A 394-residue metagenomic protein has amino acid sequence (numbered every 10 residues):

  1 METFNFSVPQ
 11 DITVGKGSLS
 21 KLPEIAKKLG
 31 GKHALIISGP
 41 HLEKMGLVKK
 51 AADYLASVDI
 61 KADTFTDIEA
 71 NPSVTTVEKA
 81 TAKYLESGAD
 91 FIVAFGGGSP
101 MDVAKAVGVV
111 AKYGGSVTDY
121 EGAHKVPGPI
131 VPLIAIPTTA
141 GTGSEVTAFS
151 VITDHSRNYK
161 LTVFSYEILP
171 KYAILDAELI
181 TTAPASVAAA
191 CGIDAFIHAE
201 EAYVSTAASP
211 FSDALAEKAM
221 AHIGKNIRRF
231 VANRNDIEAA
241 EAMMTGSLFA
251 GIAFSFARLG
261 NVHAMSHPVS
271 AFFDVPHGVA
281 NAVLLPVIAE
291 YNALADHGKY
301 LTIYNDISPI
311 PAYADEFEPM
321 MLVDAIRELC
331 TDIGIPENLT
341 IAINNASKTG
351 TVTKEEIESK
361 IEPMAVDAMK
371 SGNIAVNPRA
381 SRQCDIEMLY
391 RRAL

Functional and structural regions predicted by a protein language model:
M1-L29: N-terminal amphipathic/basic leader segments beginning at the initiator methionine
L19-L22, K44-L47, V74-T75, S99-K105 (+3 more regions): Short glycine/serine/threonine-rich phosphate/pyrophosphate-binding segments that cradle anionic phosphate groups
S20-L35, Y54-V58, E86: Glycine-rich phosphate/diphosphate-binding loops that line cofactor/substrate pockets in enzymes
E43-G115, R229-A240: N-terminal small/polar loop signature for handling phosphorylated ligands or for N-terminal nucleophile
K112-A208, K299-T302, D306: A glycine/threonine-rich phosphate-anchoring loop and its flanking beta-alpha core in nucleotide/phosphate-binding
A202-E328: Active-site segments that bind and position negatively charged phosphate/pyrophosphate groups
I310-L394: C-terminal charged capping/lid subdomain of soluble metabolic enzymes
